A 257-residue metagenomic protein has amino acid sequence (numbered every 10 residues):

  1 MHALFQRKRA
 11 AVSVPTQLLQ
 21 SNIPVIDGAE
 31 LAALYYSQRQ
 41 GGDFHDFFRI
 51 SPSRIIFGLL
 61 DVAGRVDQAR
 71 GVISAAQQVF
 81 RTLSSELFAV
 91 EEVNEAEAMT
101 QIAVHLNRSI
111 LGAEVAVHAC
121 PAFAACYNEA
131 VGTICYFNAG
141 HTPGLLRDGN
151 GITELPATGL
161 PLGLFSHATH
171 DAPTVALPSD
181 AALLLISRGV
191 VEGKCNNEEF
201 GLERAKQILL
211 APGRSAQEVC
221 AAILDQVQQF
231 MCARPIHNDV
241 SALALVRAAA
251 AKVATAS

Functional and structural regions predicted by a protein language model:
M1-A29, G41-L59, A63, I73 (+1 more regions): Conserved subregion of the PPM/PP2C metallophosphatase catalytic domain
Y35: Conserved residues at beta->alpha junctions
G64-Q68: Glycine/serine-rich anion-binding loops at beta->alpha junctions that coordinate negatively charged ligand groups
